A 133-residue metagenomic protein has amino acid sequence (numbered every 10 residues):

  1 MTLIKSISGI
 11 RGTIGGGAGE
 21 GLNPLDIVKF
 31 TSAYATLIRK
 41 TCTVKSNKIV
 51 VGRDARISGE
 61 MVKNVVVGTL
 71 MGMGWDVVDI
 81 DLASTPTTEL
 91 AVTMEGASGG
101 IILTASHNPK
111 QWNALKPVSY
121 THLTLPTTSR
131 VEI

Functional and structural regions predicted by a protein language model:
M1-G68, G72-M73: An N-terminal, well-structured beta->alpha segment
S6-I7, A105, H122: Alpha-helical architecture
L37-K40, M94, T124: Active-site catalytic microenvironments for nucleophilic, acid-base chemistry
C42-S119: Ferredoxin-reductase
T121-T127: Conserved small/polar residues in nucleotide/adenosyl-binding loops
V131-I133: Hydrophobic alpha-helical segments, chiefly the membrane-spanning helices and signal/signal-anchor peptides
